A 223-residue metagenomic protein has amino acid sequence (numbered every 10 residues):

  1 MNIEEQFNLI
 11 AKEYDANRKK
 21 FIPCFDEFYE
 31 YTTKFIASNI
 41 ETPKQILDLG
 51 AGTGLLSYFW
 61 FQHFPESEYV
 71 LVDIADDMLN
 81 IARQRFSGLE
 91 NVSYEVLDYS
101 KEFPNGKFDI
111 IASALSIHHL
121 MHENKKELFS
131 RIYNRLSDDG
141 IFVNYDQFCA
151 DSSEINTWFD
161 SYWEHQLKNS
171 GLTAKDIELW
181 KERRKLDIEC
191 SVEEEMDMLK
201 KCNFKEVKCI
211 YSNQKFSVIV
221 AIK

Functional and structural regions predicted by a protein language model:
M1-D15, W163: N-terminal, positively charged/glycine-rich alpha-helical extensions of SAM-dependent methyltransferases
F25-T42: Conserved alpha-helix/loop element of class I SAM-dependent methyltransferases that forms part of the SAM/SAH-binding
L47-L49, T53-K101: Class I SAM-dependent methyltransferase SAM/SAH-binding core
A112: A conserved beta-strand element that flanks and buttresses the S-adenosyl-L-methionine
L115-S116: Short catalytic micro-motifs in class I SAM-dependent methyltransferases
K126-D138: A short glycine-rich, Lys/Arg-flanked "PGG" loop and its adjoining helix->strand segment in the class I
Y145-K200: C-terminal alpha-helical "lid/dimerization" subdomain adjacent to the S-adenosyl-L-methionine
C202-K223: Core SAM-dependent methyltransferase catalytic element
